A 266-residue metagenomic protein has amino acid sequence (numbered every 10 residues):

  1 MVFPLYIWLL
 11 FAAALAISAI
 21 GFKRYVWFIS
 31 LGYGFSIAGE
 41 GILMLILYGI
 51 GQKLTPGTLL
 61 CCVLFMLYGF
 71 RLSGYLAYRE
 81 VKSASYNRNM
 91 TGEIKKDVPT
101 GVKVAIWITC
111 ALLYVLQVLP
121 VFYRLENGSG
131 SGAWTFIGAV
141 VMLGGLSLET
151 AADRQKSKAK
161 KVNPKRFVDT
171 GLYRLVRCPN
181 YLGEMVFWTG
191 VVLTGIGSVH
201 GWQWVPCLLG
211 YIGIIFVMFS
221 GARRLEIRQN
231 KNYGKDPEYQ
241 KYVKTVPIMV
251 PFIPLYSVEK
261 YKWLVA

Functional and structural regions predicted by a protein language model:
F3-A14, S18, S36-F70, Q117-Q155 (+1 more regions): Hydrophobic transmembrane alpha-helices
A14-R24, G74-E80: C-terminal ends of transmembrane helices
Y25-A38, A84-A105, R166-Y173: Juxtamembrane helix-capping/reentrant segments at transmembrane boundaries
L31, T100-L113, R177-E184: Select subsegments of transmembrane alpha-helices in polytopic membrane proteins, especially boundary-proximal
G57-D97: A basic- and aromatic-enriched beta-loop-alpha substructure that forms the phosphate/nucleotide- and DNA/RNA-contacting
A77-Y78, A84-T91, K95, A105-S129 (+2 more regions): Long, charge-rich intrinsically disordered scaffolds of nucleic-acid metabolism proteins
